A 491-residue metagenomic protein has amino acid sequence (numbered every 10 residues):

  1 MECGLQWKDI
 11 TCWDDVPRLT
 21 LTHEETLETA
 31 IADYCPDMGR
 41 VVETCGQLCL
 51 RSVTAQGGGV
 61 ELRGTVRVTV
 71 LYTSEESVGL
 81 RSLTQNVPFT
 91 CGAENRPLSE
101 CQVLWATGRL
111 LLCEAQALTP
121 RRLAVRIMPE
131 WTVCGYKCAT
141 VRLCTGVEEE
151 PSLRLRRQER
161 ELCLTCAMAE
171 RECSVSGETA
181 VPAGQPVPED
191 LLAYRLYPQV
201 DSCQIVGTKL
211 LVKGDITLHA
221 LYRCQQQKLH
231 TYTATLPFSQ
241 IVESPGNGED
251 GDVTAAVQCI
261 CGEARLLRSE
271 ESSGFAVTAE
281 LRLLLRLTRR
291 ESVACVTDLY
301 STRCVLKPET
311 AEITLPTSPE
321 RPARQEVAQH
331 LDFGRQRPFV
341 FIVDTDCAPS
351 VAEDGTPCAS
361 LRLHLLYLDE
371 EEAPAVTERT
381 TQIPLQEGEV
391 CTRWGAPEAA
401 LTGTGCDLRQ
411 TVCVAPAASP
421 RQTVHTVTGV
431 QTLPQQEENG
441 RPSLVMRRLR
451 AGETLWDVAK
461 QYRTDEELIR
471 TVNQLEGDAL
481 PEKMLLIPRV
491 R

Functional and structural regions predicted by a protein language model:
E2-P434, E438-R441: Membrane-lipid interaction segments
H425-R450, E482-R491: Surface-exposed, interaction-prone regions with an acidic/low-complexity signature
K460, T464-R491: Extracellular LysM carbohydrate-binding repeats and other cell-envelope/extracellular binding modules
